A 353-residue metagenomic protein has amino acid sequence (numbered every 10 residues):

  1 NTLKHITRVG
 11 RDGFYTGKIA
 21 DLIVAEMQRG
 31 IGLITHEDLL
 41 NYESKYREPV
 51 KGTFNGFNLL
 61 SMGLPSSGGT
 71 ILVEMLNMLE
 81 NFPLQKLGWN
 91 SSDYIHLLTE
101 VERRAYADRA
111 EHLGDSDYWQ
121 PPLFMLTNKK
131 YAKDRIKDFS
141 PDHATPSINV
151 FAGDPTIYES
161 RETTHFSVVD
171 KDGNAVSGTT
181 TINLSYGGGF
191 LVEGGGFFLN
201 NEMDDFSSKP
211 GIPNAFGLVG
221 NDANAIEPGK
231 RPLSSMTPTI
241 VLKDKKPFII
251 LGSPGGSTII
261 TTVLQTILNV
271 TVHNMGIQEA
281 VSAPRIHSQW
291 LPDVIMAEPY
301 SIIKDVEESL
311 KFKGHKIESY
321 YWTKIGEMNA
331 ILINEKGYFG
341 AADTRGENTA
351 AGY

Functional and structural regions predicted by a protein language model:
N1-S66, Y118, M125, I136-K137 (+2 more regions): Accessory "access/gating" subregions that flank catalytic or transport cores
V9-T16, D21, A25-M27, N77 (+1 more regions): Alpha-helical support elements that line or immediately flank enzyme active sites and cofactor-binding pockets
D21-V24, W89-R103, I277-H287: Short, well-structured alpha-helical segments that form the helix of a local strand-helix-strand
L33-T35, A175-K245, H273, I277: Active-site rim segments in enzyme catalytic domains, especially the processed small/beta chain of N-terminal
L60-G69, S167, T179-F190, P238 (+1 more regions): Glycine-rich phosphate/pyrophosphate-binding beta-alpha loops
S66, P155-E159, N224-P232, S319-T323: Short Gly/Pro-enriched turn/cap motifs at secondary-structure boundaries
F82-I182, G194-G195, E202, P210-G211 (+3 more regions): Internal maturation/activation junctions in enzymes
K230, V272-W322: Extended C-terminal subregions enriched in glycine
